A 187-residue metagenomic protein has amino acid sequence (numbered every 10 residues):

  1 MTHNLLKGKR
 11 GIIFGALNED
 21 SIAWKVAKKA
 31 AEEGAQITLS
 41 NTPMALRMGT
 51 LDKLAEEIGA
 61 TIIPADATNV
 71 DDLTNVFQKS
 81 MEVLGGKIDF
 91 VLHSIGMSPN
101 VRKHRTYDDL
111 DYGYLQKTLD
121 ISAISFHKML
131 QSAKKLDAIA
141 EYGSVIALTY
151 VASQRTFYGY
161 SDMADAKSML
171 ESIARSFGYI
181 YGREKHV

Functional and structural regions predicted by a protein language model:
H3-S40: Canonical Rossmann dinucleotide-binding motif of NAD(H)/NADP(H)-dependent dehydrogenases/reductases, specifically
R10-F14, I88-G96: Conserved hydrophobic beta-strands of the Rossmann-like cofactor-binding core in SDR/related NAD(P)H-dependent
G15-K25, G96-E184: Catalytic loop of short-chain dehydrogenase/reductase
A35-L51: Conserved glycine-rich Rossmann-like NAD(P)H-binding loop of the short-chain dehydrogenase/reductase
Q36, T61, V187: Residue-level detector of anion-binding/catalytic polar loops
A55-D71: Rossmann-fold cofactor-recognition segment
G59, K87-I88, L115, Y142: Local beta-strand N-terminus motif with an aromatic residue
T68-V83: Conserved Rossmann-fold cofactor-binding substructure of NAD(P)-dependent oxidoreductases
